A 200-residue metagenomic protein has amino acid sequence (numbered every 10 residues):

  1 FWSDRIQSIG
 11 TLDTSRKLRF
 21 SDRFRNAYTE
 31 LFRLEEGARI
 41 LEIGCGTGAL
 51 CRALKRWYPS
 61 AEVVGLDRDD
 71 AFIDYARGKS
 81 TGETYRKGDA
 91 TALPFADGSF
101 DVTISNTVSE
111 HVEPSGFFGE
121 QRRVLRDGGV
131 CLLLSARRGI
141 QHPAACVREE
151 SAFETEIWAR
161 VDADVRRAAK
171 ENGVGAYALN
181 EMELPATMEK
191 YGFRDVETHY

Functional and structural regions predicted by a protein language model:
F1-D22: Class I SAM-dependent methyltransferase Rossmann-like catalytic core, especially the SAM/SAH-binding loop
R19-E36: Conserved alpha-helix/loop element of class I SAM-dependent methyltransferases that forms part of the SAM/SAH-binding
L41, T47-A92: Class I SAM-dependent methyltransferase SAM/SAH-binding core
T91-V102: A short acidic, Gly/Pro-enriched loop at the edge of an enzyme's catalytic core that lines a small-molecule cofactor
V102-S115: A short SAM/SAH-binding and catalytic strip from SAM-dependent methyltransferases
G116-V130: A short glycine-rich, Lys/Arg-flanked "PGG" loop and its adjoining helix->strand segment in the class I
L132-Y200: Conserved catalytic/acceptor-binding region of the Class I
